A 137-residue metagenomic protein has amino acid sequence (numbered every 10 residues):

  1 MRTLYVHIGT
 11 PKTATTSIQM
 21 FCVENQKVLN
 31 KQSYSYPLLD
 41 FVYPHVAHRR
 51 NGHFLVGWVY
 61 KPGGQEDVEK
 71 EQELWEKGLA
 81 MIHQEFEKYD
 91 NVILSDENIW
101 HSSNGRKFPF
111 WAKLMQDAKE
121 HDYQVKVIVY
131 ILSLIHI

Functional and structural regions predicted by a protein language model:
M1-W100: PAPS-dependent sulfotransferase catalytic core
V28-N30, L114-K119: Short, surface-exposed linear patches
E71-A80, G105-D117: Well-ordered, non-membrane alpha-helical segments in soluble/globular domains
E87-K88, Q116-Q124: Secondary-structure boundary elements
K126-V129: Extended amphipathic ligand-handling, pore-lining, and cofactor/metal-binding catalytic surfaces
S133: Active-site glycine-centered loops adjacent to acidic/histidine catalytic or metal-binding residues that shape
H136-I137: Conserved small/polar residues in nucleotide/adenosyl-binding loops
